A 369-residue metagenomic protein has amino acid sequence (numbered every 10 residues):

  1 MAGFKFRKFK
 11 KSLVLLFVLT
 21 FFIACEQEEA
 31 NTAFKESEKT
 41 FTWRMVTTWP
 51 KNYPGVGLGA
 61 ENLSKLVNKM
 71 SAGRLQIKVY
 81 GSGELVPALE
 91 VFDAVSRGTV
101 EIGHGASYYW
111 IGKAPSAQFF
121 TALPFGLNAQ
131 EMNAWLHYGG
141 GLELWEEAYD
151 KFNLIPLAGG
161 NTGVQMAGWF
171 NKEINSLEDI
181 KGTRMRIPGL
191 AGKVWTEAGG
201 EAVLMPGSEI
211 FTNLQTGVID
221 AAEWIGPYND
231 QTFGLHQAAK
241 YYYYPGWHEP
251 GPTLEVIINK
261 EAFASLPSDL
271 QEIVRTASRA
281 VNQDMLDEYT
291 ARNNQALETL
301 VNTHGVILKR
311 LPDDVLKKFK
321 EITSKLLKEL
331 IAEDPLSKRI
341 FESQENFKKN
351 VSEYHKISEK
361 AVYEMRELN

Functional and structural regions predicted by a protein language model:
A2-F4, C25-M132, E147-N369: N-terminal secretory/targeting leader peptides
A2-L13: Bacterial N-terminal signal peptides that target proteins for export
